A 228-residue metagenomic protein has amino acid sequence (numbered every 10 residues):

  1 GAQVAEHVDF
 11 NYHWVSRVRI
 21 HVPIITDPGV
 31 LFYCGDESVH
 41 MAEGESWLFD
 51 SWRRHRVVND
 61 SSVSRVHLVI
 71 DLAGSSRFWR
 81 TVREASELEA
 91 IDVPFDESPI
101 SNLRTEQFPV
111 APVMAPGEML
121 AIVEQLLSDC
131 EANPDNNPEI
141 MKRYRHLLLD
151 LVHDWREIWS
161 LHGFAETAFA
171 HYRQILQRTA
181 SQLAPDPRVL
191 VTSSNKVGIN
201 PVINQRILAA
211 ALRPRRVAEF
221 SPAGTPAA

Functional and structural regions predicted by a protein language model:
G1-I24: Conserved double-stranded beta-helix
V4-H7, V30-F32, F49-D50, R54-S61: Short beta-strand His + acidic residue motifs that chelate non-heme Fe in jelly-roll/DSBH and cupin folds
A5, P23-E43: A short beta-strand-loop-beta hairpin characteristic of the jelly-roll/cupin
R17-P23, S46-L48, S62-R80: A short hydrophobic beta-strand segment most commonly corresponding to one strand of the jelly-roll/cupin
I24-T26, C34-D36, S51, N59 (+1 more regions): Short, structured patches in soluble enzyme cores that scaffold and shape functional sites
V69-P138: Charged, amphipathic alpha-helical linkers/stalks
A121-A170, Q174-Q177: Extended amphipathic alpha-helical scaffold segments
R156-A228: C-terminal non-catalytic accessory extensions
